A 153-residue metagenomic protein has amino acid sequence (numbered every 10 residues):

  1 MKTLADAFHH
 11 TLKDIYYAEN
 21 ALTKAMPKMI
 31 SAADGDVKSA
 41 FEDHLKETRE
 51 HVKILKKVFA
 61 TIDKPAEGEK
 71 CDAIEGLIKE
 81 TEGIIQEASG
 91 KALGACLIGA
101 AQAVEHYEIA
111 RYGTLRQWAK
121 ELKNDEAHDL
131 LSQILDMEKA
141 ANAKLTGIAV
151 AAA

Functional and structural regions predicted by a protein language model:
M1-A153: Amphipathic alpha-helical hairpins
